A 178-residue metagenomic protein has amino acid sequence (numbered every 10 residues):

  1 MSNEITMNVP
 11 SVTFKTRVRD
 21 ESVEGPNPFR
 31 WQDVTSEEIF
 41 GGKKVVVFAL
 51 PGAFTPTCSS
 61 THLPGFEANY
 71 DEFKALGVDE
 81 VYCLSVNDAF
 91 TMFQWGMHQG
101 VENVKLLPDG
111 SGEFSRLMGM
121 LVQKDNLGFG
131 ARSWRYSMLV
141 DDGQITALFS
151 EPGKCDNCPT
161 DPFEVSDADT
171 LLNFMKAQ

Functional and structural regions predicted by a protein language model:
M1-Q178: Chalcogenol-based redox active-site neighborhoods
